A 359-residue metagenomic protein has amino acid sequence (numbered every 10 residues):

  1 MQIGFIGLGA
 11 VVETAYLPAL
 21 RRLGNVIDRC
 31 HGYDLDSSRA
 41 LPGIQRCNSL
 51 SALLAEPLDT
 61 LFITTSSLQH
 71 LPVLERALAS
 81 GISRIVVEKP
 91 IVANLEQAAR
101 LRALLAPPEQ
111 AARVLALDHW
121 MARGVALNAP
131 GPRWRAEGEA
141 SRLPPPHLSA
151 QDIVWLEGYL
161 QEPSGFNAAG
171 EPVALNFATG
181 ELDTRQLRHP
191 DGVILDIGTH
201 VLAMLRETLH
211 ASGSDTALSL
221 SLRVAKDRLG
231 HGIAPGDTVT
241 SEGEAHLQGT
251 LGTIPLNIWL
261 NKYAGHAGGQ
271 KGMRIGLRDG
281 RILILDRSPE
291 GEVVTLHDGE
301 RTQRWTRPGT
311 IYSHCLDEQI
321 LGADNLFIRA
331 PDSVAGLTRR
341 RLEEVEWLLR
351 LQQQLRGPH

Functional and structural regions predicted by a protein language model:
M1-P42: N-terminal Rossmann-like dinucleotide-binding module
T14, L71, G192-R206, H314-L321 (+1 more regions): A structural signal for well-ordered alpha-helical segments within the folded catalytic domains of diverse enzymes
R29, L58-L61, D152-I153: Local beta-strand N-terminus motif with an aromatic residue
A40, T60-F62, R113, T238 (+1 more regions): C-terminal helix-rich "cap/oligomerization" subdomain common to oxidoreductases
P42-A106, W120-P132: Beta-loop-alpha module in the N-terminal Rossmann-like domain of NAD(P)-dependent dehydrogenases, especially those
V92-A174: A contiguous active-site-proximal alpha/beta segment in oxidoreductase catalytic domains
A178-P255, W259-A267, E346: Rossmann-like dinucleotide-binding domain that binds NAD(P)(H)
P235-E244, L251-I320: NAD(P)-dinucleotide binding in Rossmann-like oxidoreductases
